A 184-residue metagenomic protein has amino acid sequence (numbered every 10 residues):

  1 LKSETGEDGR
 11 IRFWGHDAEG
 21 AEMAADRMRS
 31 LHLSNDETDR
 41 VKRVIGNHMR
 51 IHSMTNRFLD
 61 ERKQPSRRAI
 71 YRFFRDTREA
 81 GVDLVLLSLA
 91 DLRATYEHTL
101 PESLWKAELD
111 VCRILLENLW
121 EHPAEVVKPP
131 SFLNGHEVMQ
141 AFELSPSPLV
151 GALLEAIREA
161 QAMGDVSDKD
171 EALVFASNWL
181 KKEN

Functional and structural regions predicted by a protein language model:
L1-N184: C-terminal subdomains that position terminal phosphate/3'-OH groups for nucleotidyl transfer/ligation, primarily on
